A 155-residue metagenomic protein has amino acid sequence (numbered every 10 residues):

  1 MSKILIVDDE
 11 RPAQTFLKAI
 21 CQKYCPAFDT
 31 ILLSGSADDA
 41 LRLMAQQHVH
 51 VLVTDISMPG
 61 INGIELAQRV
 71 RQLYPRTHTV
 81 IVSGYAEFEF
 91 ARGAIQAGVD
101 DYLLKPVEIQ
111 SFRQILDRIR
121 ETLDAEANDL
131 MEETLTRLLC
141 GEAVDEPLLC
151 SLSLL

Functional and structural regions predicted by a protein language model:
D8, D55: Active-site residues of response regulator receiver
R11-L32: Two-component/phosphorelay signaling modules centered on CheY-like receiver
A27-G35, L43, A91: Short hydrophobic/Thr-rich beta-strand motif most characteristic of the beta2 strand and flanking loop of CheY-like
S36, N62-E65, S83: Acidic catalytic/metal-coordinating carboxylates
R42, I64-P75: Short amphipathic alpha-helix used as the core "switch/output" element in two-component signaling
V49, G63, I95-D100: As written
M58: Receiver (REC) domain active-site loop signature in two-component systems and cognate sites in sensor histidine kinases
I95, D101-L155: Interdomain helical linkers/hinges and coiled-coil/dimerization scaffolds that transmit conformational signals
